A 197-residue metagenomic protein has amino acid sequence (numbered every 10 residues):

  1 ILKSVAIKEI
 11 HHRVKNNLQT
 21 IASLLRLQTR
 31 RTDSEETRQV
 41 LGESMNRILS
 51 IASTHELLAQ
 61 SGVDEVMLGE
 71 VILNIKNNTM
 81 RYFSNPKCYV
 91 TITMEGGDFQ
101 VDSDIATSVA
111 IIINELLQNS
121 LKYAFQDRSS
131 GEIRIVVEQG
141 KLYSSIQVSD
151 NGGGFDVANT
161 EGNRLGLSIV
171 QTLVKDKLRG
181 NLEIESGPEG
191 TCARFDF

Functional and structural regions predicted by a protein language model:
I1-H11, D33, V66, F83-E115 (+2 more regions): Conserved short strand/loop->alpha-helix "switch" segment adjacent to the catalytic nucleotide/phosphoryl-transfer site
K8-Q19, S23, L27: Conserved phosphoacceptor histidine of two-component systems
L25-Q39, G62: Short acidic helix/loop segment immediately C-terminal to the autophosphorylated histidine in two-component histidine
G42-L49, S53, L57, D64-Y82 (+1 more regions): Short beta-to-alpha transition helix within the HATPase_c
S130-L142: Short beta-strand/loop element within the Bergerat-fold HATPase_c
I133, T191-F197: Hydrophobic core positions in the C-terminal catalytic ATP-binding module
D150: Acidic ATP/Mg2+-coordinating residue in the GHKL
V157-E185: ATP phosphate-binding glycine-rich loop and adjacent ATP-lid/helix-beta elements within ATP-binding kinase/ATPase
